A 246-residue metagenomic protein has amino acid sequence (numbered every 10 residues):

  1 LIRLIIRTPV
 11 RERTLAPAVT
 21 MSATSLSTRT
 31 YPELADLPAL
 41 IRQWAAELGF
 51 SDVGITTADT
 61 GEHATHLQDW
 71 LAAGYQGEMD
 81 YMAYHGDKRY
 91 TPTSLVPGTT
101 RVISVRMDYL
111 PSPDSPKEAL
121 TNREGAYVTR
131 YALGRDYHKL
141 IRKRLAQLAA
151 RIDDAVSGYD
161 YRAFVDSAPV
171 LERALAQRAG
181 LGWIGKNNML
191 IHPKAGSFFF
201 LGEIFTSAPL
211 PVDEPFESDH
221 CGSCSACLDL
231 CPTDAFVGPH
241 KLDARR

Functional and structural regions predicted by a protein language model:
L1-T20: N-terminal amphipathic/basic-hydrophobic helices that include classical n-h-c signal peptides and signal-anchor
T20-H220: Auxiliary alpha/beta "docking" domains used to position bulky ligands
F50, A226-R246: Iron-sulfur cluster-binding cysteine motifs and their immediate structural context in ferredoxin-like electron-transfer
